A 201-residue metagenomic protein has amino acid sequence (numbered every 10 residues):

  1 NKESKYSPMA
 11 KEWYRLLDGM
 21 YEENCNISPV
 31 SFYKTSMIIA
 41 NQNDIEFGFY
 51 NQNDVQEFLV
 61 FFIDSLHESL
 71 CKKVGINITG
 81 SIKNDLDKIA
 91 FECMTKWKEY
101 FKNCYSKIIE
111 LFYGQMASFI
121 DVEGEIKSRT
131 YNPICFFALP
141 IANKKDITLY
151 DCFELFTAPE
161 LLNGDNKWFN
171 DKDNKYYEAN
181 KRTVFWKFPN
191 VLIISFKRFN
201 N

Functional and structural regions predicted by a protein language model:
N1-N201: UBL (ubiquitin/ubiquitin-like) substrate-recognition surfaces within cysteine isopeptidase catalytic folds
